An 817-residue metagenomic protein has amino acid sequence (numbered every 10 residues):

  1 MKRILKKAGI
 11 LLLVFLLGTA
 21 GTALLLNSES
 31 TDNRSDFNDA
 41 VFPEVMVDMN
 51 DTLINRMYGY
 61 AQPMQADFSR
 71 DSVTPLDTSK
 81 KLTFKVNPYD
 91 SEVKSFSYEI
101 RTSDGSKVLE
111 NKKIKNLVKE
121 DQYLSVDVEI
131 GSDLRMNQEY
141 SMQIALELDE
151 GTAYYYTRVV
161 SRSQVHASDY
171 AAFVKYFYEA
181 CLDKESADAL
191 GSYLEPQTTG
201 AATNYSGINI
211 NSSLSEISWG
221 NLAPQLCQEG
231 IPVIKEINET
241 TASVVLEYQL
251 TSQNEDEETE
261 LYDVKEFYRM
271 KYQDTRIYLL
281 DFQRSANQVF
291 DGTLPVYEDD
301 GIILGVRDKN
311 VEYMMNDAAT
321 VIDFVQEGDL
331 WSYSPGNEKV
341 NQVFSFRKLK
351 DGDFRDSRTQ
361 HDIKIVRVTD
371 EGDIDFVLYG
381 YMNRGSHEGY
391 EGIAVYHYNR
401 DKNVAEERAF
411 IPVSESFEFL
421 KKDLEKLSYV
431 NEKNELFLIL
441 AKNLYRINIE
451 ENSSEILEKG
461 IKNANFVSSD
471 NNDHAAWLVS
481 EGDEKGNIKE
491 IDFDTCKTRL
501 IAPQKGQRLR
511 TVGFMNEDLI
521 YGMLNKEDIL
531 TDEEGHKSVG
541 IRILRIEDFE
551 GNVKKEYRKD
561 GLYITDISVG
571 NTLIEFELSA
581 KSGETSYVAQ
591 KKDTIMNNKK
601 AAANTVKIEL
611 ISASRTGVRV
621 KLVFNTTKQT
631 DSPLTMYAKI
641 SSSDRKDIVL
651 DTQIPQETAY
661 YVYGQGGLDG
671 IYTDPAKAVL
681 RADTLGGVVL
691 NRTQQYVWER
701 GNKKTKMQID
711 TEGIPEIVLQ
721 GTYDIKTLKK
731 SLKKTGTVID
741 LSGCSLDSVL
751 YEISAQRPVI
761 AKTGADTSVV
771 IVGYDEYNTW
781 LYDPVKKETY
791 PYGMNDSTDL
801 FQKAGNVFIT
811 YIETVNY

Functional and structural regions predicted by a protein language model:
M1-L16: N-terminal Sec-pathway targeting helices
L16-T31, D67-T83, K94-I114, Y123 (+3 more regions): Surface-exposed, charged secondary-structure patches
A40-E99, D104-V108, E139-L222, V296-K339 (+13 more regions): Core segments of small alpha/beta cavity-forming domains
E110-K113, D281-F282, V340-L349, A405-V413 (+3 more regions): Beta-propeller fold detector
Y140, K235-T251, G372-L378, L519-L524 (+2 more regions): A short hydrophobic beta-strand element
T241-L279, Q283: Exposed beta-sheet edge and beta->alpha loop/turn motif
P335-E338, N399-D401, N448-N452, D492-C496 (+1 more regions): Short loop/turn segments that connect beta-strands within beta-propeller blades
Q708-Y817: Conserved active-site-adjacent core of cysteine acyl-enzyme catalytic domains
